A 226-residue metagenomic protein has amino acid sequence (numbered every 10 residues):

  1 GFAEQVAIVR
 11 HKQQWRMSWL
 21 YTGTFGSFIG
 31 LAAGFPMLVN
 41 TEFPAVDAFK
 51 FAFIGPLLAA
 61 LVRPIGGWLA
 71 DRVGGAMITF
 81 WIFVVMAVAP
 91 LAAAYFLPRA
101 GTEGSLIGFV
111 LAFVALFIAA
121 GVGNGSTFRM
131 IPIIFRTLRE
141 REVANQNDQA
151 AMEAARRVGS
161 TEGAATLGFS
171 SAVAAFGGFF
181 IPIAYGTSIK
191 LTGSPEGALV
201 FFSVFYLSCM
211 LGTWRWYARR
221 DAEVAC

Functional and structural regions predicted by a protein language model:
H11-P64, N124, F128-R129, I181: Extracytoplasmic gate region of multi-pass secondary transporters
F51-A59, S170, A174, F205: Transmembrane alpha-helical segments of major facilitator superfamily
V62-G75: Helix-to-loop junctions at the C-terminal end of transmembrane segments in multipass secondary transporters
A76-T127: C-terminal transmembrane helical hairpin of 12-TM major facilitator-type secondary transporters
V122-A155: Intracellular juxtamembrane helix-capping segments at the cytosolic ends of symmetry-related transmembrane helices
N145-L191: A late C-terminal transmembrane helix in Major Facilitator Superfamily
Y185-Y206: A membrane-interface helix-boundary motif in multi-pass transporters
F201-C226: Multi-pass alpha-helical transporter architecture, strongest for 12-TM Major Facilitator/SLC carriers used
